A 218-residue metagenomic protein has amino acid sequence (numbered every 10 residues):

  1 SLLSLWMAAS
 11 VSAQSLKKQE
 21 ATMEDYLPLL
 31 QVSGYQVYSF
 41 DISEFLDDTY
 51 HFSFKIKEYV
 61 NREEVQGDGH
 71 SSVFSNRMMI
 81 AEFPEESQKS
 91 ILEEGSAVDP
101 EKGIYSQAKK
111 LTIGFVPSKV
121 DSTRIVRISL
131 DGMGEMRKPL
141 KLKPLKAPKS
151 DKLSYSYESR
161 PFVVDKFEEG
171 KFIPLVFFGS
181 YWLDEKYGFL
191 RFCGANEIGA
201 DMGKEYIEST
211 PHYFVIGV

Functional and structural regions predicted by a protein language model:
S1-K18: Bacterial Sec-dependent N-terminal signal peptides
L2, L29-Q31, K102, P117: Residues embedded in well-ordered secondary-structure elements
Q14-L30: Short N-terminal segments immediately surrounding and downstream of signal-peptide cleavage
V32-F40: Contiguous beta-strand segments within globular domains
Y38, F52-F54, F214-I216: Hydrophobic residues positioned within well-ordered beta-strands of beta-sheet architectures
I42-F45: Short amphipathic, basic-aromatic surface patches that mediate peripheral association with negatively charged
D47-S159: Structured domain cores in non-transmembrane regions
V116-V218: Mature extracytoplasmic/lumenal regions of exported proteins
